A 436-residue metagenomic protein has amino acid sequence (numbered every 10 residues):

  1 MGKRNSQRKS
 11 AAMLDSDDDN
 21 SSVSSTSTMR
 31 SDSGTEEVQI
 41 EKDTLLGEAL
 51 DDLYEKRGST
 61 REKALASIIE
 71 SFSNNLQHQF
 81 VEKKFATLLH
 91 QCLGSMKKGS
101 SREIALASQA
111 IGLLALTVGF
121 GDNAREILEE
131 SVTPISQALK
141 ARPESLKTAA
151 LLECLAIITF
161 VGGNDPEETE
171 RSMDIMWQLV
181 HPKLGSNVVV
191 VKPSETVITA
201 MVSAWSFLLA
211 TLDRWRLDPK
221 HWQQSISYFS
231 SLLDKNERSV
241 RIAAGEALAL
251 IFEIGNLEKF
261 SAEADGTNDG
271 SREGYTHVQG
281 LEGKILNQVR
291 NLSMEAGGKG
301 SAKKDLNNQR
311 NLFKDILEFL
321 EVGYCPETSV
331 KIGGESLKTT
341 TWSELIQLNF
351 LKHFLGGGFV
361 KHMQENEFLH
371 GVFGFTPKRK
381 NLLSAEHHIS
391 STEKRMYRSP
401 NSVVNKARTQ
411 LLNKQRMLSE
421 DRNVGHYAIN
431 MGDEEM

Functional and structural regions predicted by a protein language model:
M1-N75, D165, I389-M436: N-terminal "cap/leader" segments of large eukaryotic alpha-helical scaffolds
M1-S10, R290-M436: Long C-terminal extensions of eukaryotic subunits of large macromolecular complexes
G2-S31, G58-S73, S101-L114, K147-L155 (+2 more regions): HEAT-repeat alpha-solenoid elements in large eukaryotic scaffold proteins
Q39-G47, V81-C92, G121-S136, T148 (+4 more regions): Core helices of alpha-solenoid repeat scaffolds
D51-T60, Q91-A105, P134-L146, P182-T196 (+3 more regions): Short coil/turn segments at helix-helix junctions and helix-capping linkers within large alpha-helical proteins
L53, S67-N75, C92, A107-V118 (+6 more regions): Hydrophobic residues within the alpha-helices of tandem HEAT/HEAT-like
T60, H78-Q79, E103, G121-R125 (+8 more regions): Short, flexible/disordered secondary-structure transition segments
K235-V322, S329: Active-site/pore-lining binding-face segments in mid-to-C-terminal subdomains
